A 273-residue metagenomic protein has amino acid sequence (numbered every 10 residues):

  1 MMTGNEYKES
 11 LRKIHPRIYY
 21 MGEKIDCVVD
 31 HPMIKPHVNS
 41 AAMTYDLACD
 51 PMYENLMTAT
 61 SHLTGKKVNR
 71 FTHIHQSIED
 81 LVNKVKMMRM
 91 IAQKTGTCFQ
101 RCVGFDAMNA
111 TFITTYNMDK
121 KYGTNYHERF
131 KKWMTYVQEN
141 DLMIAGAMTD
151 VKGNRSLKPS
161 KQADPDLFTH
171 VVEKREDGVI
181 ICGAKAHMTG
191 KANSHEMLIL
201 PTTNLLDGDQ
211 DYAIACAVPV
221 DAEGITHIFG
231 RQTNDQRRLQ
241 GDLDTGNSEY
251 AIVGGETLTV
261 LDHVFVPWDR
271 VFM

Functional and structural regions predicted by a protein language model:
M1-L47: N-terminal-proximal low-complexity accessory segments that begin disordered and transition into the first
Y20, A145-M148, I180-C182: General beta-strand structural signal in soluble alpha/beta enzymes
Y20, T114-D119, D242-D244: Glycine- and acidic
H31-K35, H62-F71, S160-Q162: Glycine-rich loop at the start of a catalytic domain that most often binds anionic cofactors/ligands
K35, N39, T135-Q138, I180: Generic structural signal for well-ordered, non-transmembrane alpha-helical segments in soluble/cytosolic regions
N39-N55, I214-A217: Acidic, aromatic-enriched beta-alpha/helix-loop junctions
D46-I144, E196: Internal helix-loop-helix
V151-M273: FAD-binding core of flavoproteins
